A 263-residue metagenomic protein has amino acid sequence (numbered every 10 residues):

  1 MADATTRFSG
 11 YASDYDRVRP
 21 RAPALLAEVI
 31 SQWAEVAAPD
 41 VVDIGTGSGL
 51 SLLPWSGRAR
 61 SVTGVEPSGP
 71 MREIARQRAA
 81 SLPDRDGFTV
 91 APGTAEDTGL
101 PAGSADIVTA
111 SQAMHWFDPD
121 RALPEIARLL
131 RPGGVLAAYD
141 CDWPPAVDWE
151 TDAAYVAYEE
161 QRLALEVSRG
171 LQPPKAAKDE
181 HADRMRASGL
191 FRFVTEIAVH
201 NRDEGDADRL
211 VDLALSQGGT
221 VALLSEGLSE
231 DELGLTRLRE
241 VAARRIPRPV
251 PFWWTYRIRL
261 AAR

Functional and structural regions predicted by a protein language model:
M1-A37: Conserved class I S-adenosyl-L-methionine
V42, S48-D97: Class I SAM-dependent methyltransferase SAM/SAH-binding core
E96-I107: A short acidic, Gly/Pro-enriched loop at the edge of an enzyme's catalytic core that lines a small-molecule cofactor
D106-D120: A short SAM/SAH-binding and catalytic strip from SAM-dependent methyltransferases
R121-P132: A short glycine-rich, Lys/Arg-flanked "PGG" loop and its adjoining helix->strand segment in the class I
R131-D203: Conserved catalytic/acceptor-binding region of the Class I
D179-R263: Conserved Class I S-adenosyl-L-methionine
